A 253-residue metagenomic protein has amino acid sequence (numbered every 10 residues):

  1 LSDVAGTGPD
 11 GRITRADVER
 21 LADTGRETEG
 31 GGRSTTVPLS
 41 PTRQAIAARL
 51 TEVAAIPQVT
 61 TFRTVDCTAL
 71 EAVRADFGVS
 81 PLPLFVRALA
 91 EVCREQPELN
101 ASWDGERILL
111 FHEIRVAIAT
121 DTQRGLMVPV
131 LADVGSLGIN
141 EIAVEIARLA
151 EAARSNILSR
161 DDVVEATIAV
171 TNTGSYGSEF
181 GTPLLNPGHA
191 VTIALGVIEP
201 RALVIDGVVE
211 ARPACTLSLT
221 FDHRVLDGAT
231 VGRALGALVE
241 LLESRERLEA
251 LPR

Functional and structural regions predicted by a protein language model:
L1-S2: LysM (lysin motif) carbohydrate-binding repeats in extracellular/periplasmic proteins that recognize
T7-R20, T24-R253: C-terminal catalytic/motor cores of large multi-domain enzyme assemblies
